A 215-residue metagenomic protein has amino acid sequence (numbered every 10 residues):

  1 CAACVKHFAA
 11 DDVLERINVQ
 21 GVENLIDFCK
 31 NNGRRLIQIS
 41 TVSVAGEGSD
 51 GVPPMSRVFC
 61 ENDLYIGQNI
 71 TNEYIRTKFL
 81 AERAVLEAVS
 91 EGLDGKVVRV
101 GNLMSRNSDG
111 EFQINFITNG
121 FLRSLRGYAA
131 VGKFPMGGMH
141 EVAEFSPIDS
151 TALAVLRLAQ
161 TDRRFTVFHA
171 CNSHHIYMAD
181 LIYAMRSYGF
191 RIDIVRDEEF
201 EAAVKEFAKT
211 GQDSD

Functional and structural regions predicted by a protein language model:
C1-Q20, K30-N32: NAD(P)H-binding glycine-rich loop region in Rossmannoid oxidoreductase-like domains and their noncatalytic homologs
A2, I37-S40, V89, G101 (+1 more regions): Active-site beta-alpha turn of Rossmann-fold NAD(P)-dependent dehydrogenases/reductases
C4-K6, V42-D50, G101-M104: Active-site segment of SDR-like NAD(P)-dependent oxidoreductases
E15-R16, I70-F79, I114-T118, E141-F145: Short-chain dehydrogenase/reductase
V19-L25, T77-V85, S124: Conserved catalytic Lys-bearing alpha helix of Rossmann-like short-chain dehydrogenase/reductases
Q20-E73, D94-K96: Conserved Rossmann-fold NAD(P)-dependent oxidoreductase catalytic core, especially the SDR/UDP-sugar
D50-V58, E87-L153, R157, M185: NAD(P)-dependent short-chain dehydrogenase/reductase
A154-D215: Mid/C-terminal beta-alpha module of Rossmann-like enzyme folds, strongest in SDR-family dehydrogenases/epimerases
